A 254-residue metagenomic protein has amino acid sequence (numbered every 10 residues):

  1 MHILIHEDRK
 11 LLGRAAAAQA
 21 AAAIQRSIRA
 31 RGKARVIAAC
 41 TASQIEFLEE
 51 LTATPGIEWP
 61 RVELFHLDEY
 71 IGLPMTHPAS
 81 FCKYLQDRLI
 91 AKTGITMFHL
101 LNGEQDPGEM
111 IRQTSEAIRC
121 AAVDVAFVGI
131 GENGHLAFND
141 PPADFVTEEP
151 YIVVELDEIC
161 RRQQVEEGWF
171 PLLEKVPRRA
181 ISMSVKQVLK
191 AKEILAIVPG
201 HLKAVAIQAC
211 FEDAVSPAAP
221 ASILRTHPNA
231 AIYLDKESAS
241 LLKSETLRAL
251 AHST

Functional and structural regions predicted by a protein language model:
M1-V36, A53: N-terminal glycine-/serine-/threonine-rich phosphate-binding loop
A34-S43, A117-D144: A glycine-rich beta-strand to alpha-helix segment that forms a phosphate/ribose-binding loop at ligand/cofactor sites
I37-T41, H66, L101, F127-I130 (+2 more regions): Short beta-strand segments
E49-W59, P141-P150: A glycine- and small-aliphatic-rich helix-loop capping segment at beta-alpha/alpha-beta transitions that lines
E58-F127, H252-T254: Ligand-binding beta-strand-loop-alpha-helix segment within the catalytic cores of soluble metabolic enzymes
I111-R112, A137-P142, T147-E149, A206-C210 (+1 more regions): A short secondary-structure junction signal
A137-M183: Class I SAM-dependent methyltransferase SAM-binding "motif I" and its flanking Rossmann-like core
M183-K186, K190-T254: ATP/nucleoside-binding phosphotransfer catalytic cores, i.e., glycine-rich phosphate-binding loops
